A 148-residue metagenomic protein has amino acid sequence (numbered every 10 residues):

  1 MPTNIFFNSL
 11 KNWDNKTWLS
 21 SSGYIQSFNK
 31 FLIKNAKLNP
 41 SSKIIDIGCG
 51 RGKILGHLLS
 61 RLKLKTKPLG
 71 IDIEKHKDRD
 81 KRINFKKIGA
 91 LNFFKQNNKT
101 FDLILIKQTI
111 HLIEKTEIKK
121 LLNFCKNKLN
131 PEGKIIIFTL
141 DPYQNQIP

Functional and structural regions predicted by a protein language model:
M1-A36, R51-K95, I136-P148: Class I (Rossmann-like) S-adenosyl-L-methionine-dependent methyltransferase catalytic domain, capturing the SAM-binding
S42-G50: Conserved class I S-adenosyl-L-methionine
K43, G133-K134: Short glycine-centered segments of the SAM/dcSAM-binding site in methyltransferase folds
L105: A conserved beta-strand element that flanks and buttresses the S-adenosyl-L-methionine
Q108-T109: Short catalytic micro-motifs in class I SAM-dependent methyltransferases
K119-P131: A short glycine-rich, Lys/Arg-flanked "PGG" loop and its adjoining helix->strand segment in the class I
